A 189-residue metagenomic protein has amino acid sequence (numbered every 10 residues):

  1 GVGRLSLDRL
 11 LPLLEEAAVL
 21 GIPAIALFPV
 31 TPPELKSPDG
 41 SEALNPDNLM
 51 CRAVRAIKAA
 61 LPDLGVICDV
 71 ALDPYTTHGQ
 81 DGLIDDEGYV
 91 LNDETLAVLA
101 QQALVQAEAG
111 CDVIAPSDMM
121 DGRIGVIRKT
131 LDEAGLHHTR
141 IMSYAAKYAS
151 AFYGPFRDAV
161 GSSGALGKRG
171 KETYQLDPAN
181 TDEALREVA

Functional and structural regions predicted by a protein language model:
G1-A189: Alpha/beta enzyme core
